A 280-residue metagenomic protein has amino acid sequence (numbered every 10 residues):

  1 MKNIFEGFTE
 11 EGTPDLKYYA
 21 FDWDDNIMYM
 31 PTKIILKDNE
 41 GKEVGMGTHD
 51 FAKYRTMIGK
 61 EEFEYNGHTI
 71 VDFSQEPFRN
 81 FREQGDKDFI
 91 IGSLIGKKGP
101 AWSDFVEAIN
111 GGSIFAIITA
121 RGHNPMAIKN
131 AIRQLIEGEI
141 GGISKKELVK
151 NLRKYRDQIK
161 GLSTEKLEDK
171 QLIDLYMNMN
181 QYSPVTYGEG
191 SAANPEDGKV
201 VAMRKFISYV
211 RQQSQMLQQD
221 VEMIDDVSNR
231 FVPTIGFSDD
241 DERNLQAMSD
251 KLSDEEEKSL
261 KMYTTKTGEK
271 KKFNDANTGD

Functional and structural regions predicted by a protein language model:
M1-E6: Enriched but not universal
G7-F8, G12-A193: Alpha-helical substrate-recognition element adjacent to the catalytic core
G12-P14, A108-G112, Q219-V232, E256-L260: Short helix-terminating capping/connector loops at secondary-structure junctions
K17-Y19, K199-E242: Conserved Lys-Pro-Asp/Glu-containing loop-to-beta segment of HAD-superfamily phosphomonoesterases, centered on
M46-Y65, E255-D280: A short, conserved beta-to-alpha structural element at the edge of catalytic cores that scaffolds binding
I114-A116, G236, K261: A structural signal for isolated positions on well-ordered beta-strands in alpha/beta enzyme cores
M126-N130, G198-K205, A247: Extracytoplasmic/secreted proteins, especially bacterial periplasmic and envelope-associated proteins
D240-L252: Acidic, divalent-metal-coordinating active-site segment for phosphoryl/phosphodiester hydrolysis, typified by short
